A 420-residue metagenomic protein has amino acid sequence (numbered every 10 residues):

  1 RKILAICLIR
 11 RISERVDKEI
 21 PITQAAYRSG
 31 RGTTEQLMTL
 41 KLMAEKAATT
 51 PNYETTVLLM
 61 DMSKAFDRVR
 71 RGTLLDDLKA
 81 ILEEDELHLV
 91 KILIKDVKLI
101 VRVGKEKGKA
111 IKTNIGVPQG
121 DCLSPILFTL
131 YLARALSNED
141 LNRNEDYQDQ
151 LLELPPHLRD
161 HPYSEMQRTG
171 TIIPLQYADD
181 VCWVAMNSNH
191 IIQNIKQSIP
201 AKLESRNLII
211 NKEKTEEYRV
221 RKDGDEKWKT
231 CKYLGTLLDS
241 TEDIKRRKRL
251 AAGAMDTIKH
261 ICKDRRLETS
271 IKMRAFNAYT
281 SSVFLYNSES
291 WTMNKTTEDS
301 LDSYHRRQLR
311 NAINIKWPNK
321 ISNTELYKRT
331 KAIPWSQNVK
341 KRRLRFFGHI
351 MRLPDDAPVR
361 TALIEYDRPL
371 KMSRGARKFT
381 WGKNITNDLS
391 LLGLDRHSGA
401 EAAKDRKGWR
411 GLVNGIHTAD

Functional and structural regions predicted by a protein language model:
R1-A135: Conserved pre-catalytic core of RNA-dependent polymerases
L87, V101-Q119, L132-D420: Short linear motifs embedded in intrinsically disordered, charge-biased segments
